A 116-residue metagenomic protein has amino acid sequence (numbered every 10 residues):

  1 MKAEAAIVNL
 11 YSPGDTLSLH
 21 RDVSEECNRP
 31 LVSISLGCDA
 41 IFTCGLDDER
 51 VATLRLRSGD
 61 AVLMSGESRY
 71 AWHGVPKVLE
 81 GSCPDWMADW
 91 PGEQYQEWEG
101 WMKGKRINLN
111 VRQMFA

Functional and structural regions predicted by a protein language model:
M1-I41: Conserved double-stranded beta-helix
C38, T43-A116: Catalytic core of Fe(II)/2-oxoglutarate
